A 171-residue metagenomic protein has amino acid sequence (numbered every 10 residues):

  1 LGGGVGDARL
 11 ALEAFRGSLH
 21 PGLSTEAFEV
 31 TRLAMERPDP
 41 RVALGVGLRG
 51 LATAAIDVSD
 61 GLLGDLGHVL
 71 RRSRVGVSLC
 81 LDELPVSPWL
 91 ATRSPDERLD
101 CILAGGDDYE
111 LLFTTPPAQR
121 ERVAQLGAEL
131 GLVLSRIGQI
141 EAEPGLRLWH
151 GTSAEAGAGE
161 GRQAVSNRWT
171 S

Functional and structural regions predicted by a protein language model:
L1-V46: Short, acidic (Asp/Glu-rich) active-site segment that either coordinates a divalent metal cofactor
F28, G50-L51, A55-S171: Glycine-/charge-enriched secondary-structure boundary and capping motifs
